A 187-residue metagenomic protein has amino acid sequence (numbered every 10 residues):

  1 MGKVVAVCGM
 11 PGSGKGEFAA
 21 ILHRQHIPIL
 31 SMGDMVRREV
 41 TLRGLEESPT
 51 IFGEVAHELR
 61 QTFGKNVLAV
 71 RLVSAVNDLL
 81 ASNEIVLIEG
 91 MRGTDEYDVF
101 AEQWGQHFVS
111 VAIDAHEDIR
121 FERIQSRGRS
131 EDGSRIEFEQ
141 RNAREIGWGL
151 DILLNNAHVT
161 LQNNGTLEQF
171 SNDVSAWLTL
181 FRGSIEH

Functional and structural regions predicted by a protein language model:
M10, L22: P-loop (Walker A) phosphate-binding loop of NTP-binding proteins
S13: ATP-binding Walker
G16: Walker A/P-loop
P28-L87, M91-V99: ATP-dependent small-molecule kinase phosphotransfer cores that center on conserved nucleotide phosphate-binding segments
N66, Q125-L180: Small-molecule kinase domains that catalyze NTP-dependent phosphoryl transfer to phosphate-bearing small molecules
E89-M91, Q103-E131: Conserved phosphate-donor/acceptor-positioning beta-strand/loop module used by diverse small-molecule
